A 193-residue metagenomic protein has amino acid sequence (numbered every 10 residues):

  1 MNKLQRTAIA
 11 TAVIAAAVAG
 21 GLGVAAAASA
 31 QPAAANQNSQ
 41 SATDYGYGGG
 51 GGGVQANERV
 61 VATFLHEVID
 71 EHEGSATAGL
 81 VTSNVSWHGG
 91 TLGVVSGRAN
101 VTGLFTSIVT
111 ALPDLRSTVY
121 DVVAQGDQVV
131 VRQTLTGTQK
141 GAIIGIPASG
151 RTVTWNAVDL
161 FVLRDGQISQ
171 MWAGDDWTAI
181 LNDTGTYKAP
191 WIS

Functional and structural regions predicted by a protein language model:
K3-S193: C-terminal and inter-domain tail/linker signature
